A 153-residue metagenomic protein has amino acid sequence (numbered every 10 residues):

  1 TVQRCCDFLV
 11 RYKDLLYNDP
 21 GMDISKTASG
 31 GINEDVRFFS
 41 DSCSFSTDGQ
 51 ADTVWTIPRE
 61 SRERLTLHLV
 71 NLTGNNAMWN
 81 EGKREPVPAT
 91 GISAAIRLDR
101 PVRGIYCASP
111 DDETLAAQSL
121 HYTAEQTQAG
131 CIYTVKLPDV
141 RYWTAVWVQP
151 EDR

Functional and structural regions predicted by a protein language model:
T1-A51, S61-L65: Catalytic cores of secreted or luminal carbohydrate-active enzymes
F38-R100, T144: Carbohydrate-binding surface patches
L69-N71, S109, D139, P150: Active-site proximal loops enriched in glycine and acidic residues that flank catalytic Cys/His/Asp and coordinate
L72-G74, D112, R153: Short, glycine-/Ser/Thr-/acidic-enriched flexible segments
A94-A95, R100-D112: Extended low-complexity, serine/threonine- and proline-enriched intrinsically disordered segments
Y106-I132: Solvent-exposed beta-strand/loop surfaces of large extracellular or lumenal domains
Q126-R153: C-terminal beta-strand-rich structural cap/linker in extracellular carbohydrate-active enzymes
